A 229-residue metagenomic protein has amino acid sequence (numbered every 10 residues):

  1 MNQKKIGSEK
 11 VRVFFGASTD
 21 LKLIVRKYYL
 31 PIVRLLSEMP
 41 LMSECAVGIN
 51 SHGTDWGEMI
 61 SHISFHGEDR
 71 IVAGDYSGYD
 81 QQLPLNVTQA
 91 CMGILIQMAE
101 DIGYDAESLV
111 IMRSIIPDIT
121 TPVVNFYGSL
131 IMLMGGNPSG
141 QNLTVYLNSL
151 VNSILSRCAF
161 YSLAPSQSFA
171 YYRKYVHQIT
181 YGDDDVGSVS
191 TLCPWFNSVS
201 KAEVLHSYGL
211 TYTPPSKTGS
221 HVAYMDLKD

Functional and structural regions predicted by a protein language model:
M1-D229: Core nucleotidyl-transferase/polymerase catalytic module
